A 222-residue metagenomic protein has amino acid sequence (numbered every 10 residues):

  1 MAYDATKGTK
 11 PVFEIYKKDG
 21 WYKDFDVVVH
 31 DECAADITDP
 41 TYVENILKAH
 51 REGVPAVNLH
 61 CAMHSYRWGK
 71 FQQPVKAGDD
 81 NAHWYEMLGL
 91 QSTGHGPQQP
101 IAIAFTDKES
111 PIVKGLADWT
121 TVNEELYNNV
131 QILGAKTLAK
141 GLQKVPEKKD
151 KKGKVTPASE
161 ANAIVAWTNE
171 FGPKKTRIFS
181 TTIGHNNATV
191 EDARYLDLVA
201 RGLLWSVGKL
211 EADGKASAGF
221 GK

Functional and structural regions predicted by a protein language model:
M1-D4, D26-D31, H50, P55-H60 (+6 more regions): Structural recognition of the beta-strand scaffold that forms the well-ordered cores of secreted hydrolase catalytic
M1-F25, L210-E211, A216-K222: Aromatic-Pro/Gly-enriched surface loop or interdomain linker that acts as a lid/target-recognition segment
K7-I15, A35-P40, A158: Acidic-and-aromatic substrate-binding clefts and catalytic sites of carbohydrate-active enzymes
D19-W21, K48-E52, T168-F171: Acidic (Asp/Glu)-rich catalytic clusters
A35-G115: A glycine-rich, often tryptophan-bearing local segment used as a flexible ligand/cofactor-contacting loop or short
N81-L90, W119-N123, V130-A135, L196-E211: Oxidoreductase and adenylate-handling cofactor-binding alpha/beta cores
L90-Q91, H95-K174: Catalytic beta-strand/loop cores that center a nucleophilic Ser/Cys/Thr and support acyl-enzyme chemistry
V145-K222: Extracellular ligand-binding/catalytic regions of CAZymes and related secreted enzymes and adhesion modules
